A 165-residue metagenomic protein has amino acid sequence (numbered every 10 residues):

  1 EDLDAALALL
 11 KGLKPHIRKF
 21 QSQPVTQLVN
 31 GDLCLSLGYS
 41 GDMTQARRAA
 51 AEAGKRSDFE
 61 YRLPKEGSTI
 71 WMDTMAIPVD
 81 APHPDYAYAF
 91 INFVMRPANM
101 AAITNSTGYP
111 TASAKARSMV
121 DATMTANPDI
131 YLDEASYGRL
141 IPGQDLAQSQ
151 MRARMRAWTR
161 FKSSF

Functional and structural regions predicted by a protein language model:
E1-P64: Ligand-binding pocket segment of bilobal, Venus flytrap-like solute-binding proteins
D4, R18, S22, D80-D85 (+2 more regions): Soluble non-cytosolic domains of exported or imported proteins
K11, P15-R18, V29, L33 (+5 more regions): Sec-exported extracytoplasmic/periplasmic mature domains
T26, E134-F165: Conserved C-terminal helix/tail region of periplasmic/extracytoplasmic solute-binding proteins
S40-T44, E66-T69, P82, A98 (+1 more regions): Solvent-exposed loop/turn segments at secondary-structure junctions within structured extracellular/periplasmic domains
W71-M75: Short amphipathic alpha-helical segments
P78-G138: Mature extracytoplasmic/periplasmic domains
